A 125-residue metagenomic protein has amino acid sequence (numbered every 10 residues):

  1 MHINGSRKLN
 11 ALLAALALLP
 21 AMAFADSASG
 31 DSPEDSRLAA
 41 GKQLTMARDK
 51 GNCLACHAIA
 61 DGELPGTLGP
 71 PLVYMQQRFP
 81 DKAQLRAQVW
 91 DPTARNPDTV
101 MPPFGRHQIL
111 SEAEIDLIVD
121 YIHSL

Functional and structural regions predicted by a protein language model:
M1-S32: N-terminal export/targeting leaders of redox proteins
H2-N10, Q84-P103: Extended, non-globular alpha-helical segments
A25-R48: Electrostatic cytochrome c docking/interface patches
A39, P70, T99-P102: Positions in alpha-helical segments
A39-Q43, A83, A87, D116 (+1 more regions): Solvent-exposed, polar/charged alpha-helical surfaces in well-ordered, non-transmembrane soluble domains, broadly
M46, L54-W90, R106: Gly/Gly-Pro-rich "capping" loops immediately C-terminal to redox-active cysteine motifs in periplasmic/lumenal
G51: Cys/His-enriched microdomains
Q88, A94, R106-L125: C-terminal capping alpha-helices of c-type cytochrome domains
